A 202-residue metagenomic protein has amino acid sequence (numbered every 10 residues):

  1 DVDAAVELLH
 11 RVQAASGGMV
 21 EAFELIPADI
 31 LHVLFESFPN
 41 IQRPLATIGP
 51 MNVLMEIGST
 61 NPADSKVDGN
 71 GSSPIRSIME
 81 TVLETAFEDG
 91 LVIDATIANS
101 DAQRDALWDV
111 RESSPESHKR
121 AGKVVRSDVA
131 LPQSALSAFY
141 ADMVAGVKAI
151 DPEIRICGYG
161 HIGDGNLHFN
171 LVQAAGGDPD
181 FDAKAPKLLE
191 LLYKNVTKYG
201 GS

Functional and structural regions predicted by a protein language model:
D1-S202: Noncatalytic alpha-helical scaffold of FAD-dependent oxidoreductases
